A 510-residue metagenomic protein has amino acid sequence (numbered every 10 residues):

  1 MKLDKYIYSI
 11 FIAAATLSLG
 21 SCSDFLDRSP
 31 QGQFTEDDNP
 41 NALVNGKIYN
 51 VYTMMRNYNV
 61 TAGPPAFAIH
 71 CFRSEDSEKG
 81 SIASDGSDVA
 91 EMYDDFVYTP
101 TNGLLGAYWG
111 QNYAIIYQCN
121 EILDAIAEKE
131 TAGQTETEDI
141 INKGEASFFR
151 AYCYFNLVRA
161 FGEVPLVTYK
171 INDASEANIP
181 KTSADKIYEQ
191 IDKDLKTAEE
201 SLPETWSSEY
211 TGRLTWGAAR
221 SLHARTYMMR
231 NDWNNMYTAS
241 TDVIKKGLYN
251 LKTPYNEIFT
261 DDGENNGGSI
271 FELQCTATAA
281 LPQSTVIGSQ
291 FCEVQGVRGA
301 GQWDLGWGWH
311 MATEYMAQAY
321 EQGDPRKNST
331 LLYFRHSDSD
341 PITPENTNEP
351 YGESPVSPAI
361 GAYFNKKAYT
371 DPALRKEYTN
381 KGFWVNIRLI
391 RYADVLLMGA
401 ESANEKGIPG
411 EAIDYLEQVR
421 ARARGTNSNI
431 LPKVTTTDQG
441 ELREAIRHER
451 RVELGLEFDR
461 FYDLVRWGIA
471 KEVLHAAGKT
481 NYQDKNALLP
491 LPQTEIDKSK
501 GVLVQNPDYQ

Functional and structural regions predicted by a protein language model:
K2-Y6, T16-L43, I191, A224 (+4 more regions): Bacterial Sec-dependent N-terminal signal peptides
C22-C71, S240, F259, P492 (+1 more regions): Membrane-proximal, proline-rich intrinsically disordered regions
P40-N41, N45-Y49, T53-N59, A83-F161 (+6 more regions): Conserved, well-structured interaction surfaces
M92, A319-Y392: Flexible, polar/acidic helix-loop-strand segments at domain edges
L222, Y227-N231, Y237, V243-Y320: Polar, glycine-rich mid-to-C-terminal structural blocks that act as macromolecule-binding/assembly scaffolds
